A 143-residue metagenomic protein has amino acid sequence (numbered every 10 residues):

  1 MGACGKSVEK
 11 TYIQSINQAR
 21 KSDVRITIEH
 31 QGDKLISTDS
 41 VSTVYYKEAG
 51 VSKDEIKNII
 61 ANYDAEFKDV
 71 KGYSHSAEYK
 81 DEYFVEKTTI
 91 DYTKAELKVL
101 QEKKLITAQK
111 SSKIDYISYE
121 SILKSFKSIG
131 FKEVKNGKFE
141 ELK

Functional and structural regions predicted by a protein language model:
G2-A3: C-terminal motif of bacterial Sec signal peptides marking the signal peptidase cleavage site
S7-K143: Subset-of-secretome marker
